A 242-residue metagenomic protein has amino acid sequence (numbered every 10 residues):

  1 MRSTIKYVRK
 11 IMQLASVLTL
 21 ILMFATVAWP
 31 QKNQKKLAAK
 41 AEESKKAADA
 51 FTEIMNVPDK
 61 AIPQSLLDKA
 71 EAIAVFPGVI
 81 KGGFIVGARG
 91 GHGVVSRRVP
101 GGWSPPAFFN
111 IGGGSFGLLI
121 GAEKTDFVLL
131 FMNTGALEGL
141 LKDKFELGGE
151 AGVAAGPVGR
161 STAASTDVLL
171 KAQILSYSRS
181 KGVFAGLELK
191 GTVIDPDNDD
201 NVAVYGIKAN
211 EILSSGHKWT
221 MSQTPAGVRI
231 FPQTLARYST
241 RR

Functional and structural regions predicted by a protein language model:
M1-T4, D68: Residue-level detector of alpha-helix boundary/anchor positions
S3-S16: Bacterial N-terminal signal peptides that target proteins for export
A15-M23: Bacterial N-terminal signal peptides
T26-P30: Sec/Tat signal peptide C-region and signal peptidase I cleavage site
Q31-R242: Small-residue-enriched, tightly packed secondary-structure blocks
